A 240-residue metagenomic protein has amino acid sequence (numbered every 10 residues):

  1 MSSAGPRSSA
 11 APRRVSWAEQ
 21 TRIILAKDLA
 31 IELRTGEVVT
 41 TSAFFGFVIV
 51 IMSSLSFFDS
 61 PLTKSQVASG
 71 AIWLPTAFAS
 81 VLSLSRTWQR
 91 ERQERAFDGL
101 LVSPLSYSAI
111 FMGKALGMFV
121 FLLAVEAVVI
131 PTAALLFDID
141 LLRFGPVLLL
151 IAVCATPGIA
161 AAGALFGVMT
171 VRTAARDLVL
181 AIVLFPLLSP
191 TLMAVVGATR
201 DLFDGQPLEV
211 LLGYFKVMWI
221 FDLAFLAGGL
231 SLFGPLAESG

Functional and structural regions predicted by a protein language model:
A10-S42: Aromatic- and glycine-rich beta-strand/loop motifs that create alpha-glucan
S53, A68-L84: Long, hydrophobic alpha-helical segments
L55, F166-V217, L223, A227: Transmembrane helix segments
S56-A68, P131-V153, L178, T199-F215 (+1 more regions): Membrane-interfacial helix-loop-helix connectors in multipass membrane proteins
V81-L101, A115: Transmembrane helix boundary and interhelical loop/hinge segments in multi-pass membrane proteins
L105-A134: Selective transmembrane-helix segments that form parts of the transport pathway or gating/packing helices in multipass
L141, L150-F185, A237-G240: A structural motif at transmembrane helix-loop-helix junctions in multipass membrane proteins
D222-G240: Junction motif at the cytosolic side of a transmembrane helix
